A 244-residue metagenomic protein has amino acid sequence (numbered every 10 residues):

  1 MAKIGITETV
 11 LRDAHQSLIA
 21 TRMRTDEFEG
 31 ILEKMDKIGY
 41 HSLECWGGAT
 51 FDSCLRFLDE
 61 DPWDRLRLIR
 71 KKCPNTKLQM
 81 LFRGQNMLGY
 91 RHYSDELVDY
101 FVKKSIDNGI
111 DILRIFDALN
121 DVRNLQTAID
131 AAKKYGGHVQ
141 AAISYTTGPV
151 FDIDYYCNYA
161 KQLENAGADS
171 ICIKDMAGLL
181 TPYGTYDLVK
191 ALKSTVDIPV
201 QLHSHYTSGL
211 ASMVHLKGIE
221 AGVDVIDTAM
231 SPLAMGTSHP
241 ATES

Functional and structural regions predicted by a protein language model:
M1-R114, A118-S244: Catalytic cores and adjacent flexible loops of soluble metabolic enzymes that perform enolate/carbanion chemistry on
